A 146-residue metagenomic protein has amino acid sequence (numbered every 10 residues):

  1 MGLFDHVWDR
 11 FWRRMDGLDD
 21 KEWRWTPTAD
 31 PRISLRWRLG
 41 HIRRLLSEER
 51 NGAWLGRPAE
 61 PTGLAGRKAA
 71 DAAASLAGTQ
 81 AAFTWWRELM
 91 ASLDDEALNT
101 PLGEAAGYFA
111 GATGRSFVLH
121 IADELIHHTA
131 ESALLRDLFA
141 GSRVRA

Functional and structural regions predicted by a protein language model:
M1-R13, L18-A65, G103-A146: Short, contiguous alpha-helical
R67-L102, R115-I126: Acidic/histidine-rich alpha-helical segments that form the ligand environment of transition-metal centers
